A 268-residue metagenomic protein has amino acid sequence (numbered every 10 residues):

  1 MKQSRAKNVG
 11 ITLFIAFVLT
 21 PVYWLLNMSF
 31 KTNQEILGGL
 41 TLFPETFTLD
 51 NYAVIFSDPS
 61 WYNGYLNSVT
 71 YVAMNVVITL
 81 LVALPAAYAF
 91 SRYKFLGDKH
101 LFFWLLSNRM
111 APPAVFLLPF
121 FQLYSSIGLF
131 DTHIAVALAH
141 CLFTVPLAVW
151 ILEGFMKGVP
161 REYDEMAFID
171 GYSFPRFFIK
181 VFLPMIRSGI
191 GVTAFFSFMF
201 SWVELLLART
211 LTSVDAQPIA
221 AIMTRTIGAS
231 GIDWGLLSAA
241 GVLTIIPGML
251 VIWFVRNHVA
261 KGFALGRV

Functional and structural regions predicted by a protein language model:
Q3-V268: A structural signal for multi-pass alpha-helical bundles of membrane permease subunits that mediate small-molecule
